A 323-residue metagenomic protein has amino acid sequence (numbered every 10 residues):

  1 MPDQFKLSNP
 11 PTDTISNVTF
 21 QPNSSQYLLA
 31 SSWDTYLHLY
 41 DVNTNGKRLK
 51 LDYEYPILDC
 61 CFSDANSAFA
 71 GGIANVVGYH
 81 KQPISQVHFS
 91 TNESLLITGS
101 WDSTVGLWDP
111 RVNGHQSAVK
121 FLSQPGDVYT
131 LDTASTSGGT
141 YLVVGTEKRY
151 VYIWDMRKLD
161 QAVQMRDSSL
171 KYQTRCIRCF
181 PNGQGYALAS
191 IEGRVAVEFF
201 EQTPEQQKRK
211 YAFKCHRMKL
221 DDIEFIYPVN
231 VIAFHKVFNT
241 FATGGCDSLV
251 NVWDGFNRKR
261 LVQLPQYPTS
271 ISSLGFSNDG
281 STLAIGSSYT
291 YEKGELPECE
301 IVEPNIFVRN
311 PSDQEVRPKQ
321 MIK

Functional and structural regions predicted by a protein language model:
M1-K323: WD40-repeat beta-propeller superdomains and closely related acidic/aromatic-rich repeat-like regions
